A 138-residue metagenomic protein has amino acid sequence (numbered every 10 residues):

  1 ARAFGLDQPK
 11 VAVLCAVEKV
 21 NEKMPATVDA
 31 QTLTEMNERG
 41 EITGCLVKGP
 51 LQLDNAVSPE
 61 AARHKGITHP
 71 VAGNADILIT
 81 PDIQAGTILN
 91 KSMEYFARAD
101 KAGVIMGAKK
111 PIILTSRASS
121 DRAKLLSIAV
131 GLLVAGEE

Functional and structural regions predicted by a protein language model:
A1-V17, N21, Q31, P111: Internal alpha/beta core interface subdomains
A3-D7, N37-E41, T68-G73, F96-A97 (+1 more regions): Solvent-exposed alpha-helices and their adjacent loops that cap or buttress functional pockets in soluble metabolic
F4-V11, G40-P50, E137-E138: Flexible, glycine/charged-enriched surface loops at secondary-structure junctions
A16-E22, A26-D76: Active-site rim loops that border cofactor/substrate pockets in soluble metabolic enzymes
A26-D29, A62, S92-Y95, S127-I128: Short, glycine/charged-enriched secondary-structure capping and boundary segments
I77, A85, L89-S92, R98-E138: C-terminal functional extensions of proteins
